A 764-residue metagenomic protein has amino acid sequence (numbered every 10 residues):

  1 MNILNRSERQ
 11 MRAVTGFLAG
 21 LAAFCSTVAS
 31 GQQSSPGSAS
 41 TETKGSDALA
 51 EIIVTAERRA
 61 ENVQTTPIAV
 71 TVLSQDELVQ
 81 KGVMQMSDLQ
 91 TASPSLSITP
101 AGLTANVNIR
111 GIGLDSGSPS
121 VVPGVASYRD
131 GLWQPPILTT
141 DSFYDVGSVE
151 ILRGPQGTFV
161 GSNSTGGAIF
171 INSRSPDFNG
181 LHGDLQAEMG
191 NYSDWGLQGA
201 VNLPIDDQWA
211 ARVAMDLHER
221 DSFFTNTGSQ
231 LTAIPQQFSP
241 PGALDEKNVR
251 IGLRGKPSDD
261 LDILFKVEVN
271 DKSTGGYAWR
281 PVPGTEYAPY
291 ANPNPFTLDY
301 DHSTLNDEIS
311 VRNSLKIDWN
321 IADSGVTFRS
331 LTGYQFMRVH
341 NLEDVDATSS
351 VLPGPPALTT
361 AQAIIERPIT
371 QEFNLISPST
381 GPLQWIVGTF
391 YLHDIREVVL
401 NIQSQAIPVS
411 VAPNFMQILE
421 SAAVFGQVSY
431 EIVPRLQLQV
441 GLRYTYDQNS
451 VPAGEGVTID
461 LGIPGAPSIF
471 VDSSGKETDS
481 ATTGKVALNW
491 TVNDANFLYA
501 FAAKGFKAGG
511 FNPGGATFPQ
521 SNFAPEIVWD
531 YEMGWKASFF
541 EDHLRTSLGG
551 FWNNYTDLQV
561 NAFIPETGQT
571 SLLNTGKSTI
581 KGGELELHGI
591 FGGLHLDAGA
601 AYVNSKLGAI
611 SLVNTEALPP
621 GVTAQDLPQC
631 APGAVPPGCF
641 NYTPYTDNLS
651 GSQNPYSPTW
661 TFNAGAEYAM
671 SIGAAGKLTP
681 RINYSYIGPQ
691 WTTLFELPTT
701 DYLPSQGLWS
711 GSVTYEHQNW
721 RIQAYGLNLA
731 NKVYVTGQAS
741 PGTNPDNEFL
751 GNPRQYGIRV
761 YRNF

Functional and structural regions predicted by a protein language model:
M1-K81, S87-A92, N202, D259 (+1 more regions): N-terminal Sec signal peptide and the immediately downstream disordered periplasmic leader that contains the TonB box
M86, N106-N108, G124, S148-I151 (+3 more regions): N-terminal periplasmic accessory domains that precede and gate Gram-negative outer-membrane beta-barrel machines
G117-S118, V125, D130-P155: Short acidic/polar hinge/loop motifs at secondary-structure boundaries that mediate gating or recognition
H182, M189-R220, F224-T225, S229-Y277 (+7 more regions): Transmembrane beta-barrel wall of Gram-negative outer-membrane proteins
R254-S258, L375-P378, F390-L392, Q417-N553 (+2 more regions): Structural signature of Gram-negative outer-membrane beta-barrels, strongest in the C-terminal barrel of TonB-dependent
S314-N320, T327-V345, T491, F497-K507 (+1 more regions): Membrane-embedded beta-barrel scaffold of Gram-negative outer-membrane proteins
Q384-I386, L438, W552-N554, L573-L694 (+1 more regions): Gram-negative outer-membrane beta-barrel transporters
N554, G592-L594, N683-F695, T714-F764: C-terminal beta-signal and adjacent terminal beta-strands/loops of Gram-negative outer-membrane beta-barrel proteins
